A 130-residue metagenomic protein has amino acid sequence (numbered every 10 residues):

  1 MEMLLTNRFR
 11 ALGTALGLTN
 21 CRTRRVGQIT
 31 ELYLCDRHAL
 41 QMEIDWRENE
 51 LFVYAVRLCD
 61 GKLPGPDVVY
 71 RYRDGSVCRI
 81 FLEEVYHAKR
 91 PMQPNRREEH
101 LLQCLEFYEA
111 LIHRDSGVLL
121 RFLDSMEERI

Functional and structural regions predicted by a protein language model:
M1-R8, C21-I130: Intrinsically disordered, low-complexity regulatory regions enriched in serine/threonine/proline and acidic residues
A11: Surface-exposed charge patches
T14-R22: N-terminal ordered "arm"
